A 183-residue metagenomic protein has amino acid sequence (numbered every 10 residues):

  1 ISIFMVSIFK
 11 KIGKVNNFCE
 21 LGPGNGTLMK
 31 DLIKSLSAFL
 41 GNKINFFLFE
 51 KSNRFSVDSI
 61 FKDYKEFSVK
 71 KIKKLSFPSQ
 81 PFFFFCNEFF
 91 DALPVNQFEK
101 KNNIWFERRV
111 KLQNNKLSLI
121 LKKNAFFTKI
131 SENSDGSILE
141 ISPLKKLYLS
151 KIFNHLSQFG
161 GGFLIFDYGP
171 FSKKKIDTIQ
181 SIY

Functional and structural regions predicted by a protein language model:
I3-N96: Conserved adenosyl
L75-Y183: Class I S-adenosyl-L-methionine
